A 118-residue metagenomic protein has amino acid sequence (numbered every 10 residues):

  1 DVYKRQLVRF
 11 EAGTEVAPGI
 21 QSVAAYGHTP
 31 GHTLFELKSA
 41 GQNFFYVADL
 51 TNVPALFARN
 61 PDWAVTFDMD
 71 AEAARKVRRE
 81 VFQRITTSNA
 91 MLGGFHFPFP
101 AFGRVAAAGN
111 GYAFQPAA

Functional and structural regions predicted by a protein language model:
V2-Y3: Short, small-residue-biased leader/transition segments that mark boundaries at the very start of proteins
Q6-V8, Q21, M91, A113: Conserved beta-strand segments of alpha/beta enzyme cores
R9-A40: Core dinuclear metal-dependent hydrolase active-site scaffold
L34, A40-A118: Cap/insert and terminal regions of metallo-dependent hydrolase folds
